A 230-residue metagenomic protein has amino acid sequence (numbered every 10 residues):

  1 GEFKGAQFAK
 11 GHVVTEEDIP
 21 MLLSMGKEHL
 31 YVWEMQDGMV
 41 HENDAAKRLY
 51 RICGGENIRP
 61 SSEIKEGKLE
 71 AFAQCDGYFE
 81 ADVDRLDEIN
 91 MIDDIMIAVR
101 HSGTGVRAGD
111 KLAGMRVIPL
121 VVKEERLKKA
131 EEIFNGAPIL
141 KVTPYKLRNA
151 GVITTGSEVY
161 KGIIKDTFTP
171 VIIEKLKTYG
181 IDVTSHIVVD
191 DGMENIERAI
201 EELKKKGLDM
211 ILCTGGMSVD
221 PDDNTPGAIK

Functional and structural regions predicted by a protein language model:
G1-A6, K10, E28-V32: Compact, charge-rich alpha-helical regulatory domains located at protein termini
H12-K27: N-terminal glycine-rich anion-binding loops that anchor highly charged ligand groups
W33, M39, D222: Anionic-ligand-binding alpha/beta catalytic cores of soluble enzymes and soluble regulatory domains that recognize
M35-D37, D76, V117, T155-E158 (+2 more regions): Short, ordered loop/turn segments at secondary-structure junctions
Q36-Y145: Extended, charged alpha/beta regions that create polyanion-binding interfaces
G136-D191, N195: Glycine-rich phosphate/diphosphate-binding loop of Rossmann-like nucleotide-binding domains
E174-C213, S218-K230: N-terminal small/polar loop signature for handling phosphorylated ligands or for N-terminal nucleophile
